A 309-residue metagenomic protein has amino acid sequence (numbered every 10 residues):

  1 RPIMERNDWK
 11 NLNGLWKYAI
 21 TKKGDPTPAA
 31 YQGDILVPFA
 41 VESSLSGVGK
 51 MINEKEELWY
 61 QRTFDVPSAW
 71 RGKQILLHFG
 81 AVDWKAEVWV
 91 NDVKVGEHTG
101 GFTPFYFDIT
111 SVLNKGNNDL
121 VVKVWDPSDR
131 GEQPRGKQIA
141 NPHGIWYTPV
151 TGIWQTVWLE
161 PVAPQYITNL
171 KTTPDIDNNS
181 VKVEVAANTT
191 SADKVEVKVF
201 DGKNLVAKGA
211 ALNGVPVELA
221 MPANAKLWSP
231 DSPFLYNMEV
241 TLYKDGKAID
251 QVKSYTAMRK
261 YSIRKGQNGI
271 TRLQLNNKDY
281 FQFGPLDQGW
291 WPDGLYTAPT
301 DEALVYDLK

Functional and structural regions predicted by a protein language model:
R1-V48, K123, P127-E132, G202: Accessory carbohydrate-binding/adhesion or oligomerization-edge regions at the termini of glycan-active proteins
P2-I3, K17-K23, K50-I167, T190-S191: Accessory beta-strand-rich segments of carbohydrate-active enzymes
G14, G116, V215, S232-F234: A glycine-anchored, Pro-Gly-centered beta-turn/N-cap motif
S43-E97, E132, E160-K171, A225 (+2 more regions): Active-site-adjacent substrate/metal-binding segments within catalytic domains of carbohydrate-active enzymes
V90, N179-A211, V217-A220: Beta-strand-rich binding/interaction modules
F107-S111, E218-P233: Signal that preferentially marks extracellular ectodomain short beta-strand elements of beta-sandwich modules
D119-V122, P233-K244: Short, aromatic- and glycine-rich surface loops/edge beta-strands on solvent-exposed regions
T173-N179: Short, solvent-exposed loop/linker segments at the N-terminal edge of repeated beta-sheet extracellular domains
